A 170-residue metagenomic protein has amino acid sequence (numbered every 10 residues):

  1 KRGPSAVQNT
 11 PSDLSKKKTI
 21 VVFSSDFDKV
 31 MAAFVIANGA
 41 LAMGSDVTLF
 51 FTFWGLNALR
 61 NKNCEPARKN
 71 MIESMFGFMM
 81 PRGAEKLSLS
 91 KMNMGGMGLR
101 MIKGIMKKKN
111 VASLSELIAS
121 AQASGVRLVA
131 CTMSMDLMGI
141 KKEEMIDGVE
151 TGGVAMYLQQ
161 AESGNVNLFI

Functional and structural regions predicted by a protein language model:
K1-K29, V35-N38: N-terminal glycine-/serine-/threonine-rich phosphate-binding loop
I20-V30, L59, I105-K109: Short, glycine-rich nucleotide/cofactor-binding loops
M31-G44, L49: Histidine-anchored nucleotide/phosphate-binding helix
L41-A42, Q122, A161: Anion (oxyanion) recognition and catalysis
V47-F53, V129-T132: Short internal beta-strands
L59-K69: Glycine-rich loop at the start of a catalytic domain that most often binds anionic cofactors/ligands
A67-I102, N110: A glycine-rich helix N-cap at a beta->alpha junction
G95-L158: A charged, amphipathic interaction segment
